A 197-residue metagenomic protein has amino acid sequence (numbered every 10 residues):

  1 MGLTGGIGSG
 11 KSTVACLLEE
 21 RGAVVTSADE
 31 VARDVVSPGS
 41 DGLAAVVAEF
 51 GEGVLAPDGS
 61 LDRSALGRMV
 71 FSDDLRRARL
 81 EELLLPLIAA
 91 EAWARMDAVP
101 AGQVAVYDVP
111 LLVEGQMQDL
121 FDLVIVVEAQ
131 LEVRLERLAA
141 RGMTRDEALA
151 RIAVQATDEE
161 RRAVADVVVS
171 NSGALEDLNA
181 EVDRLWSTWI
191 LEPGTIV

Functional and structural regions predicted by a protein language model:
M1-L61, S187-V197: Glycine-rich phosphate-binding loop of ATP-dependent small-molecule kinases
G10, D29, L80, V106 (+3 more regions): Residue-level signal for inorganic ion chemistry
R21, L43-V47, L131-A139, L149: An amphipathic alpha-helix signature
A23-V25, V124, V168: Conserved beta-strand scaffold positions in the cores of enzyme catalytic domains, especially in NTP/NDP-utilizing
R33-V104: ATP-dependent small-molecule kinase phosphotransfer cores that center on conserved nucleotide phosphate-binding segments
L61, L83-L84, A129, A153-A156 (+1 more regions): Short beta->alpha linker loops
A89-V99, V104-A140: ATP-dependent NMP and nucleoside kinases share a basic, alpha-helical "lid"
A92, D119-L120, E136, A140-L191 (+1 more regions): Small-molecule kinase domains that catalyze NTP-dependent phosphoryl transfer to phosphate-bearing small molecules
